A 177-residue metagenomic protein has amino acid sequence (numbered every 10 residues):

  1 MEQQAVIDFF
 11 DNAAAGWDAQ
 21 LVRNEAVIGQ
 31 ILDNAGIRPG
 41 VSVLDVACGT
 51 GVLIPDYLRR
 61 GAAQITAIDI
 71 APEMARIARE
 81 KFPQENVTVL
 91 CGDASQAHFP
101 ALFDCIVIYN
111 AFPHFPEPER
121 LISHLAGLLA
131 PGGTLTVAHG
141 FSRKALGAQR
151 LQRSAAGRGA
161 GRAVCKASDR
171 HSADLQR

Functional and structural regions predicted by a protein language model:
M1-R38, V52, R143-A145, R150: Conserved class I S-adenosyl-L-methionine
S42, G133-T134: Short glycine-centered segments of the SAM/dcSAM-binding site in methyltransferase folds
L44, T50-Q96: Class I SAM-dependent methyltransferase SAM/SAH-binding core
V107: A conserved beta-strand element that flanks and buttresses the S-adenosyl-L-methionine
N110-A111: Short catalytic micro-motifs in class I SAM-dependent methyltransferases
E119-P131: A short glycine-rich, Lys/Arg-flanked "PGG" loop and its adjoining helix->strand segment in the class I
T136-G159: Conserved class I S-adenosyl-L-methionine
G161-R177: Short alpha-helix
